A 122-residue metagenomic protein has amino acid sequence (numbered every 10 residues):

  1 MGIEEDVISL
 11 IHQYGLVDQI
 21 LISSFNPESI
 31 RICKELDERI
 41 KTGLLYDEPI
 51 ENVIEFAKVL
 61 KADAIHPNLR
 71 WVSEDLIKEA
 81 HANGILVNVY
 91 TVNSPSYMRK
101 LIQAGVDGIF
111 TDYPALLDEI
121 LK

Functional and structural regions predicted by a protein language model:
M1-K122: Short loop-to-alpha-helix "cap/lid" segments that border enzyme active sites across diverse enzyme classes
